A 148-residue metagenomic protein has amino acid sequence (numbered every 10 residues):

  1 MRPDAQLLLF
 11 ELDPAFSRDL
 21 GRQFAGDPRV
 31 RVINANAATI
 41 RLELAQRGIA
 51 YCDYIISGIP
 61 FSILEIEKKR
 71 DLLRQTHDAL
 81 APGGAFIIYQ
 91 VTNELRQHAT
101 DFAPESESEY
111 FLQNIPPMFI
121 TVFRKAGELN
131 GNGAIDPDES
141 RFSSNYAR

Functional and structural regions predicted by a protein language model:
R2, L64-E67, L80-A81: Helix-to-beta-strand junctions that scaffold the AdoMet/dcAdoMet cofactor pocket in Class I SAM-dependent enzymes
D4-F10: Short beta-strand element of Class I
L8, L80-Q90: Conserved beta-strand signature within the Rossmann-like core of class I S-adenosyl-L-methionine
F10-A50: S-adenosyl-L-methionine
I49-E67: A short SAM/SAH-binding and catalytic strip from SAM-dependent methyltransferases
R70-P82: A short glycine-rich, Lys/Arg-flanked "PGG" loop and its adjoining helix->strand segment in the class I
I87-E109: Conserved class I S-adenosyl-L-methionine
Y110-R148: Core SAM-dependent methyltransferase catalytic element
